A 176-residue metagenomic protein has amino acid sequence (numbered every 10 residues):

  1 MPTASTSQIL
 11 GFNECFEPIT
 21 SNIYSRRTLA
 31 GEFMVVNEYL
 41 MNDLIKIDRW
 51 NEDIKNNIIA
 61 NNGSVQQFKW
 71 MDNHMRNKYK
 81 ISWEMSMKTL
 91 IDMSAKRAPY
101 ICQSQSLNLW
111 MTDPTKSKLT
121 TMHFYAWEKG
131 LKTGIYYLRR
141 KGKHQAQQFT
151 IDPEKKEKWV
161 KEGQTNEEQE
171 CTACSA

Functional and structural regions predicted by a protein language model:
M1-K158, S175-A176: Catalytic alpha/beta core of large soluble enzyme barrels
K158-Q164: Long, compositionally biased
Q164-A176: Short acidic, low-complexity intrinsically disordered linear motifs used for protein-protein interactions
